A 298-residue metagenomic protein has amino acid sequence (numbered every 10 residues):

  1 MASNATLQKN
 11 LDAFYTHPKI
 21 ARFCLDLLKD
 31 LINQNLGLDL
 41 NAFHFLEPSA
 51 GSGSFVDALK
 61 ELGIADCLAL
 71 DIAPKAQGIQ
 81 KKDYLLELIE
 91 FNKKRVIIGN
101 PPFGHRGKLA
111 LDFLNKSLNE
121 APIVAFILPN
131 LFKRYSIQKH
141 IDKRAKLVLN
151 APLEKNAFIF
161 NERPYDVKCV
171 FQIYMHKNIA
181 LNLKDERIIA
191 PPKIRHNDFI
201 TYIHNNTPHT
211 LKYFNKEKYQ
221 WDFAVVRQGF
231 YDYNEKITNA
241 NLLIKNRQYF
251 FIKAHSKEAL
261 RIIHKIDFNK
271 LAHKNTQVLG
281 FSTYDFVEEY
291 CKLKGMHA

Functional and structural regions predicted by a protein language model:
M1-A298: Class I S-adenosyl-L-methionine-dependent methyltransferase catalytic core
